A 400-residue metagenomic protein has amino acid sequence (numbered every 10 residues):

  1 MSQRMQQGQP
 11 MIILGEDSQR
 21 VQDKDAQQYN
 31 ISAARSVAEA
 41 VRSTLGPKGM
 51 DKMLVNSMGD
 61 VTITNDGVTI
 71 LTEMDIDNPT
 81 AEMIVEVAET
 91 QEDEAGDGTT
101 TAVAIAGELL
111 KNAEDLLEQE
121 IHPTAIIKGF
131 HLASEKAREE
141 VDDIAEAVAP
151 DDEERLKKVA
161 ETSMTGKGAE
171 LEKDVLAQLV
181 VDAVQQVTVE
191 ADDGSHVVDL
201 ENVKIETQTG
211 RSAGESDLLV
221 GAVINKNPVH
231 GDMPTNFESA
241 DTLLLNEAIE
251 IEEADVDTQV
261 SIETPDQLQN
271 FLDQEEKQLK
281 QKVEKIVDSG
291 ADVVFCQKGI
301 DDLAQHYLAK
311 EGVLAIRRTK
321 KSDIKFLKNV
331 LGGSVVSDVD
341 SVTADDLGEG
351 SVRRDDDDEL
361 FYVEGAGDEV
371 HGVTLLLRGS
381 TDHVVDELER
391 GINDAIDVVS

Functional and structural regions predicted by a protein language model:
Q3-Q19, Q28-V37, V41, S57-D60 (+2 more regions): Extended amphipathic alpha-helical scaffolds
P10-I12, Q19-E108, N112: N-terminal cofactor/phosphate-binding cores enriched in small/glycine residues, especially glycine-rich loops such as
S18-D25, V68-E73, T90, E114-T124 (+2 more regions): Short beta-alpha connecting loops at secondary-structure transitions that line or flank enzyme active sites
G46, G96, E120, V180 (+1 more regions): Residue-level signature of catalytic and energy-coupling elements of molecular machines, predominantly ATP/GTP-dependent
A81, A95-V103, E253-A254, D301-L303 (+2 more regions): Short glycine/serine/threonine-rich phosphate/pyrophosphate-binding segments that cradle anionic phosphate groups
E94-V103, E118, P123-I126, D142-E154: Short, flexible active-site-proximal loops enriched in glycine and acidic residues
L109-E120, E154-M164: Acidic/polar active-site rim loop that often engages polyanionic ligands
D368-S400: Long, amphipathic alpha-helical stalk/connector segments used for oligomerization, subunit docking, or mechanical
